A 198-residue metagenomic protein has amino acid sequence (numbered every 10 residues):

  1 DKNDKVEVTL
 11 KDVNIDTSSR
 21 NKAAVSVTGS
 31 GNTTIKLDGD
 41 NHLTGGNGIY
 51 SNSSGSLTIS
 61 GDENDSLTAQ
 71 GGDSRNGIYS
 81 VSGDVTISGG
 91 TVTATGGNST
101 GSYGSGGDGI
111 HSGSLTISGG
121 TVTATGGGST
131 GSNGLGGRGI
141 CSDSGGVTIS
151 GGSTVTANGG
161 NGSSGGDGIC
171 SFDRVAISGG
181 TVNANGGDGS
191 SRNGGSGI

Functional and structural regions predicted by a protein language model:
D1-I198: A composition-driven surface/loop motif
